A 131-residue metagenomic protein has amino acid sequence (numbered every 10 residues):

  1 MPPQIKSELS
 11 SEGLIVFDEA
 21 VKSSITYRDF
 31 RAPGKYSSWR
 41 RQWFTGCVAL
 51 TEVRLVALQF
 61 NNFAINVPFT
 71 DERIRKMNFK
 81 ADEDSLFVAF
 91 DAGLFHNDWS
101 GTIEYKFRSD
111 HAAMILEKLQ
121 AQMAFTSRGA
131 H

Functional and structural regions predicted by a protein language model:
M1-V48, H131: Anionic N-terminal interaction surfaces
P2, K6, E12-G13, D18 (+4 more regions): Low-complexity, intrinsically disordered short peptide segments enriched in small/polar/basic residues
Q4, I25, W39, F90 (+2 more regions): N-terminal functional modules and adjacent low-complexity/disordered segments of proteins
P33-E104: Phosphoinositide-binding peripheral membrane targeting modules
K106-H131: Terminal and domain-flanking low-complexity segments
